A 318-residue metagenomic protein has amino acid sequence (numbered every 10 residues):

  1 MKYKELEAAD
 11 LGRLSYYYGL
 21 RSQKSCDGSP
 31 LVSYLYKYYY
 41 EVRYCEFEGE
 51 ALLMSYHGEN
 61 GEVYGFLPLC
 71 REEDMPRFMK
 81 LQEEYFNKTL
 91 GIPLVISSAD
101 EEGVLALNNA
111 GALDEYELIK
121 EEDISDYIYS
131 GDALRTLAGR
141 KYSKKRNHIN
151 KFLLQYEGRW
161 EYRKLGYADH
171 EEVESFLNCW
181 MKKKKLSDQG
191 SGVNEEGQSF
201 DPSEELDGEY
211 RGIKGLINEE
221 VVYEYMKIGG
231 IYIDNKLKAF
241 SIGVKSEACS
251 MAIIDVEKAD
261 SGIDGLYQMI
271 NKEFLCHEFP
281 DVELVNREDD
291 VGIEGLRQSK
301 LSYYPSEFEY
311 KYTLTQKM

Functional and structural regions predicted by a protein language model:
M1-G49, P202-E204, G208, E220: Amide-forming acyltransferase catalytic core, primarily the GNAT-like/NAT-type and related acyltransferase folds
S29-E102, Y232-D260: Conserved donor-binding loop and adjoining core beta-sheet/short helix segment in diverse acyl/aminoacyl transferases
E73-E84, K145-H148, E209-K214: Well-ordered, non-membrane alpha-helical segments in soluble/globular domains
V95-I96, E161-R163, L284-R287: Short catalytic-loop micro-motif centered on adjacent basic/acidic residues
G103-L118, N147, G292-F308: Conserved active-site alpha-helix within GNAT-family acetyltransferase domains
A112-F200: Acyltransferase donor/substrate-recognition loop-hinge adjacent to the catalytic core
Y167-C249: A mid-sequence, solvent-exposed acidic-amphipathic segment
Y225-K317: Aromatic (often tryptophan-rich) hydrophobic motifs at membrane interfaces
